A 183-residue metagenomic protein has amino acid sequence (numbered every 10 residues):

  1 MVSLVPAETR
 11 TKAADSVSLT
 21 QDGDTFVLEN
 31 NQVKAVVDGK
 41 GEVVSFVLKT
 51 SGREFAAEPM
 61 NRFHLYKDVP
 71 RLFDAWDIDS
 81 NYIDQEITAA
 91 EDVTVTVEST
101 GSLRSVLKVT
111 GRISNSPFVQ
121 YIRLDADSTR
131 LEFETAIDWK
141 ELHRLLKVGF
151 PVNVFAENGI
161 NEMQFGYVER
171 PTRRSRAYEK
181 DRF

Functional and structural regions predicted by a protein language model:
M1-I137, L142, V148-G149, N161 (+1 more regions): Catalytic and substrate-binding regions of extracellular carbohydrate-active enzymes, especially polysaccharide lyases
G149-F183: Polysaccharide-binding surfaces and accessory modules of carbohydrate-active proteins
